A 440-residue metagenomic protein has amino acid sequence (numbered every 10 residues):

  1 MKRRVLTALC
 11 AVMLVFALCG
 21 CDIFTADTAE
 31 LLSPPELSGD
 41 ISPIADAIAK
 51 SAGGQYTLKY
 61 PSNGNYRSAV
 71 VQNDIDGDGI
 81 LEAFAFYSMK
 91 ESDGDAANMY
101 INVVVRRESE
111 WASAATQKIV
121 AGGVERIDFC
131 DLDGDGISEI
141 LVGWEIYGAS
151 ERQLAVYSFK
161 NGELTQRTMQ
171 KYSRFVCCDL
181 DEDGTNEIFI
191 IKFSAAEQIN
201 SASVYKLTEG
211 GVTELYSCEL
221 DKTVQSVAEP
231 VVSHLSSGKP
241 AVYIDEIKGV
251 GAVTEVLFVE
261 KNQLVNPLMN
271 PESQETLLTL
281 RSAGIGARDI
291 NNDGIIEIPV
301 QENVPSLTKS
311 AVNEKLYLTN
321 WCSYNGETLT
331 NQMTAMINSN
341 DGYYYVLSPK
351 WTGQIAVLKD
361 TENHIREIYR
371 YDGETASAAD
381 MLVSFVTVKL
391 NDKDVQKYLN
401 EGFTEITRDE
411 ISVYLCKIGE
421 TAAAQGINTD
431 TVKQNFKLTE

Functional and structural regions predicted by a protein language model:
M1-K2, V104: Generic N-terminal leader/processing signal
K2-A26: Sec-dependent N-terminal signal peptides of Gram-positive bacterial secreted proteins and lipoproteins
G20-K359, I368-R370, D392-L415, T431-E440: Beta-propeller-forming repeat regions
E362: A short, aromatic/hydrophobic, helix- or strand-capping loop or linear motif that either lines the entrance/gate
E374-D392: A short acidic-to-branched-hydrophobic micro-motif
A422-G426: Short, exposed beta-strand-loop hairpins at the edges of beta-sheets in extracellular/periplasmic proteins
